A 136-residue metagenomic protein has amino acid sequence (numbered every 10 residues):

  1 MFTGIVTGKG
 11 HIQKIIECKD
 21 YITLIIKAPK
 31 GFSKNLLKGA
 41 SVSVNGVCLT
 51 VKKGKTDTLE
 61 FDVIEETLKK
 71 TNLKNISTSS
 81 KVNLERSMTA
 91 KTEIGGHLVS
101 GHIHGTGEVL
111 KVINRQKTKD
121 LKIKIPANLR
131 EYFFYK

Functional and structural regions predicted by a protein language model:
M1-K136: Conserved loop->alpha-helix
